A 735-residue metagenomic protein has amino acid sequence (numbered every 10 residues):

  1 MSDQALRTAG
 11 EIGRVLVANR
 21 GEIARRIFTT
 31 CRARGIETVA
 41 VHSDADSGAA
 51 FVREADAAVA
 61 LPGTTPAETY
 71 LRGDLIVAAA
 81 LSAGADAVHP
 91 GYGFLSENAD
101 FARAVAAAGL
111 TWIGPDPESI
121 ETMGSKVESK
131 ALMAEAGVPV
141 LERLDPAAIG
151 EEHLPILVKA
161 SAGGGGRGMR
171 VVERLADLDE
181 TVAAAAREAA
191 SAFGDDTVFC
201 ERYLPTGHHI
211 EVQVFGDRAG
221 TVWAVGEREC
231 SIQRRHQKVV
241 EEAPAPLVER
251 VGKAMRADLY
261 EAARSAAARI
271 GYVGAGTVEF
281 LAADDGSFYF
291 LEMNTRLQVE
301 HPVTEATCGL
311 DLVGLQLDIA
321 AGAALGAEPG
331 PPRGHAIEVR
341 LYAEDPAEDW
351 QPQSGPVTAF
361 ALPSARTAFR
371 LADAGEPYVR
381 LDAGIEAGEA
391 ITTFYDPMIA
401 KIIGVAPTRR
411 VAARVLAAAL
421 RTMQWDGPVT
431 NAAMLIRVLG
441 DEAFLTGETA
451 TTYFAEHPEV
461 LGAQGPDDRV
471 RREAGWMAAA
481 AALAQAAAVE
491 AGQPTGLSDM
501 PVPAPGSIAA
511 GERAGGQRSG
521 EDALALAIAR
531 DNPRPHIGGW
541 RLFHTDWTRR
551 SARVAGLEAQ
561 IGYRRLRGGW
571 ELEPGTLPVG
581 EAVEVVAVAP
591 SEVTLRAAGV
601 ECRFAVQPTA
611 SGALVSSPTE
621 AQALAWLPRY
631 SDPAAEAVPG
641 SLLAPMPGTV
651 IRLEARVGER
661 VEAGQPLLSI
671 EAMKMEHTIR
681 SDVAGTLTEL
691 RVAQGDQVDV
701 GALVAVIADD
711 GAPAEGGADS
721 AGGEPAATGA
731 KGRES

Functional and structural regions predicted by a protein language model:
M1-V278, A282-H301: N-terminal beta-alpha lobe that positions the nucleotide/phosphoryl donor in ATP/NTP-coupled carboxylate activation
G13, R167, D396-I402, V638-G640: Short amphipathic alpha-helical segments
M169-V171, R202, L247-V248, M398-P407 (+2 more regions): Short, well-ordered beta-strand elements within core beta-sheets of diverse protein domains
P302-E305, L310-G575, D696-V706, A712-G716 (+1 more regions): Catalytic cores of soluble metabolic enzymes centered on carboxylation/carboxyl-transfer
R565-G569, E573-R603: Conserved nucleotide-binding/hydrolysis modules and their immediate coupling elements across P-loop/ASCE NTPase motors
E601, A605-P645: Catalytic P-loop NTP-binding/switch module of NTPases
P633-S735: Structured functional modules or segments
